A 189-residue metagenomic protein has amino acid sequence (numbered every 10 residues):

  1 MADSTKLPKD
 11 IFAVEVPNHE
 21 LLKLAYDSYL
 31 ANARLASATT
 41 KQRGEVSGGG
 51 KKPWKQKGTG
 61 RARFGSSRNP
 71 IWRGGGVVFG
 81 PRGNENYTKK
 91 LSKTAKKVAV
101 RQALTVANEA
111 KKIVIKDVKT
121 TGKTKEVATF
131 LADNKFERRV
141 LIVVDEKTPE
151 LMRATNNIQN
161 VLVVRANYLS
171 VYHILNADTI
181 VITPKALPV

Functional and structural regions predicted by a protein language model:
M1-A36, P81-V189: Extended polybasic, low-complexity segments that bind anionic RNA or targeting/receptor surfaces
S37-R43: Short coil/turn segments at secondary-structure boundaries
R43-G80: Glycine/serine-rich anion-binding loops at beta->alpha junctions that coordinate negatively charged ligand groups
